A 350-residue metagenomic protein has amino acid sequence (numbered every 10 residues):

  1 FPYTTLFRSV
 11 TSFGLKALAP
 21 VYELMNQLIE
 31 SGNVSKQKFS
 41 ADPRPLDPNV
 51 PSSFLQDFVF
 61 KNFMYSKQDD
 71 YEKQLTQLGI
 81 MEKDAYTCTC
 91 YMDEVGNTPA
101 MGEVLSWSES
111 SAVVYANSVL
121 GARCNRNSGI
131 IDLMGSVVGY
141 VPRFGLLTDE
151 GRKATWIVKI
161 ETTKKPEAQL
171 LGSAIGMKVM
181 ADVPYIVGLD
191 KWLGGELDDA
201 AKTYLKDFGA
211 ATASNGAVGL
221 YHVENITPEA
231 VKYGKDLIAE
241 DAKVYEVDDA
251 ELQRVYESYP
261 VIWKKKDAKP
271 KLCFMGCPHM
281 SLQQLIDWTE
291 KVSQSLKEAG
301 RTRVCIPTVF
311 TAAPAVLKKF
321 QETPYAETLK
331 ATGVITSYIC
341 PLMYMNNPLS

Functional and structural regions predicted by a protein language model:
P2-L6: Short, small-residue-biased leader/transition segments that mark boundaries at the very start of proteins
V34, A41, P45-G139: A generic, well-ordered mixed alpha/beta core segment in the N-terminal half of proteins
S35-D42, A85-T87, Y185-G188, Y221-E224 (+1 more regions): Short internal beta-strands
Q56-F63, K235-A250, F320-I339: Acidic, Ser/Thr-rich peripheral helices and adjacent loops at domain boundaries
A100-E196: Mobile "lid/hinge" segments at catalytic clefts and subdomain interfaces of large enzymes
G219-P307, T311: A glycine- and small/hydrophobic-rich beta-loop-beta segment that serves as a flexible "lid/hinge" or phosphate-binding
M280-Q283, A299-L349: Extended C-terminal subregions enriched in glycine
